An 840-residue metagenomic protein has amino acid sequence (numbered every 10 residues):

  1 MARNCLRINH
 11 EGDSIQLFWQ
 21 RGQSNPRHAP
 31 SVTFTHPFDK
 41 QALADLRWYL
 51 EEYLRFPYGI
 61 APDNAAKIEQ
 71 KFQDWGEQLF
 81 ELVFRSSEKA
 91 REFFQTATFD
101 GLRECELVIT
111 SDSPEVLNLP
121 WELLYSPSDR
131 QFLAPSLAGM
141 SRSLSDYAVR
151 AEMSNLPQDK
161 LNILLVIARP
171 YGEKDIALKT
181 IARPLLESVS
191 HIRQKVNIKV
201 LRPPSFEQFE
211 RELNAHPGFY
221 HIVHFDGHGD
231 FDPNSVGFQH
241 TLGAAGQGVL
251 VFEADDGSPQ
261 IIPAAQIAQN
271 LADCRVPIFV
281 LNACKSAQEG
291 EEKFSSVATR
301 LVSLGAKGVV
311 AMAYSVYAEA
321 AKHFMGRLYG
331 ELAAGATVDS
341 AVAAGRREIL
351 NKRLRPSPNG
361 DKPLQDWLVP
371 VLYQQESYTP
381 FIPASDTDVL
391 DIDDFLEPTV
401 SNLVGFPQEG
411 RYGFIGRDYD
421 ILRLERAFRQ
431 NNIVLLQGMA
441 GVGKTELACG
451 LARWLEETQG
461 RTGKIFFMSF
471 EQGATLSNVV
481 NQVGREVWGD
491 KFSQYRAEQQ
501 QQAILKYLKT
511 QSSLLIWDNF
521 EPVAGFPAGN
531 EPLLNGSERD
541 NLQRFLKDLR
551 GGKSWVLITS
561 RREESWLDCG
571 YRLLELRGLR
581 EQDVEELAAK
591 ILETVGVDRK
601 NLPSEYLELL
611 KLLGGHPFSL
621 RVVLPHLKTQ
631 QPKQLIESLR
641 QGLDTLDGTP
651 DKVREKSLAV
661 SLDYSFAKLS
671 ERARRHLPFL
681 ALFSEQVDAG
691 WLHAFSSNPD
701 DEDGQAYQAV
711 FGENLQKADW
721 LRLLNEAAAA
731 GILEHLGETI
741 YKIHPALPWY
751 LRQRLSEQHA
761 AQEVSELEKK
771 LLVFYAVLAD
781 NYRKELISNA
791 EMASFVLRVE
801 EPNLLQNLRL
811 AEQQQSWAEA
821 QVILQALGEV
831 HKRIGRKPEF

Functional and structural regions predicted by a protein language model:
M1-P135, P157: Non-catalytic, solvent-exposed interaction/assembly segments
A134-A148, Q247, D256-C274, A333-E409: Caspase-like cysteine protease fold
L137-D146, I222-R327: Catalytic cores of nucleophile-dependent amide-cleaving enzymes
R150-E253, L281: A domain-level signal for caspase-like cysteine endopeptidase catalytic cores and their zymogen-processing architecture
V309, R417, E446-G450, A474-G484 (+4 more regions): Alpha-helical sensor/transducer elements of the RecA-like P-loop NTPase core
Y412-G529, R577: Post-nucleotide-binding-loop coupling segment downstream of the phosphate-binding loop, primarily in RecA-like P-loop
A448-R453, Q502, S513, S554 (+6 more regions): C-terminal boundary/linker of central alpha/beta nucleotide-binding cores
A761-F840: Extended alpha-helical scaffolding segments used for macromolecular assembly and cargo binding
